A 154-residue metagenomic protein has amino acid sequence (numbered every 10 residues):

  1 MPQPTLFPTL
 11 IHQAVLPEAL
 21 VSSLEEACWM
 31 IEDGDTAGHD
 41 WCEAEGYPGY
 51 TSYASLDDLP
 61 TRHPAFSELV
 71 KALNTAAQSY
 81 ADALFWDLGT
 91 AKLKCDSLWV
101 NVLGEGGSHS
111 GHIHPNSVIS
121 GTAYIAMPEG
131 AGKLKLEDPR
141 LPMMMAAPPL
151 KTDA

Functional and structural regions predicted by a protein language model:
M1-D87: Non-heme Fe(II)/2-oxoglutarate
P4-F7, A91-L93, E129: A generic structural signal for short, non-catalytic loop/turn and secondary-structure boundary residues
A44, W86-G89, L93, S120 (+1 more regions): Solvent-exposed, non-transmembrane amphipathic alpha-helical segments
F66-G107, H112-N116: N-terminal onset of structured domains
S97-A154: Catalytic core of non-heme Fe(II) oxygenases with the double-stranded beta-helix
